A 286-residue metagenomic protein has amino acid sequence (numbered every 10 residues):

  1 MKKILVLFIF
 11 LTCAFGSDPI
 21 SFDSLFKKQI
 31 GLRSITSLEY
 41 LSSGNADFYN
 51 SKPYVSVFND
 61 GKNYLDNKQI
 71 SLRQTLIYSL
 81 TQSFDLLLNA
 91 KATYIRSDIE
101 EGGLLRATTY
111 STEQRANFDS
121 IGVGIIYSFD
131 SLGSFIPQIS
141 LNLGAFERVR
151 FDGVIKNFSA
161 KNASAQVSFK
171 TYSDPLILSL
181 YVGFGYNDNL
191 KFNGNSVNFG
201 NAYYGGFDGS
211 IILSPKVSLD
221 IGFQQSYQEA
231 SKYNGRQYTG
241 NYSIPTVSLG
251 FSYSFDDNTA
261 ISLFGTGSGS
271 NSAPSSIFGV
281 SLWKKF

Functional and structural regions predicted by a protein language model:
F15-N50: Outer-membrane beta-barrel biogenesis signature
I30, D66-L72, T112-I121, N157-A165 (+3 more regions): Residues that define the transmembrane beta-barrel architecture of outer-membrane proteins
I30-G44, V154-S231: Detector for outer-membrane/organellar transmembrane beta-barrel domains, recognizing the amphipathic beta-strand
Y40-S71: Surface-exposed strand-loop-strand hairpins of Gram-negative outer-membrane beta-barrel proteins
D47, Y54, E101, Y110-S111 (+1 more regions): Outer membrane beta-barrel transmembrane domains
Q74-Y78, V123-Y127, A165-T171, V182-F184 (+3 more regions): Residues on the lipid-exposed face of transmembrane beta-strands in outer-membrane beta-barrel proteins
S83-L88, L132-P137, P175-L180, P215-I221 (+1 more regions): Repeated loop/turn-to-beta-strand initiation elements of outer-membrane beta-barrel proteins
A90-N193: Outer-membrane pore/translocation modules
